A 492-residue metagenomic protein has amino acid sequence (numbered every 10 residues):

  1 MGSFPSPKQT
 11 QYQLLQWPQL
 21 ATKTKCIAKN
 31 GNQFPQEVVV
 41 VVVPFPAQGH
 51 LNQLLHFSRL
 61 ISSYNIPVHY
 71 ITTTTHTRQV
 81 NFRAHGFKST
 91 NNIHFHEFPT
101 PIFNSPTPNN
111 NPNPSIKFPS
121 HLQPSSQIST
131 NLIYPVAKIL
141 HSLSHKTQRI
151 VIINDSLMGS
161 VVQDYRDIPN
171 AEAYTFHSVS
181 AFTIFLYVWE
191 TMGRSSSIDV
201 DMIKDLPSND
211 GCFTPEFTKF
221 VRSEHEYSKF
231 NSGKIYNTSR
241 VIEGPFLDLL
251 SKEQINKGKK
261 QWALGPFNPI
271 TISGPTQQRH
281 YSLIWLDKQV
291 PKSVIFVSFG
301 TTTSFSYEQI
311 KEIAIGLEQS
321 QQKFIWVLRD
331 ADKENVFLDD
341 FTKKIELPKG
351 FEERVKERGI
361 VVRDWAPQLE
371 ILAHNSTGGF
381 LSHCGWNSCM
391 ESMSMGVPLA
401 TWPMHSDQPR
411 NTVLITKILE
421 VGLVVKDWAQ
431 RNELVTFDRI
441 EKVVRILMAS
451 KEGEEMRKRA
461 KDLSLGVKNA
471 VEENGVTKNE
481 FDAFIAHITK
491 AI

Functional and structural regions predicted by a protein language model:
G2-R240, G244-V294, S298-I492: Glycosyltransferase specificity loop/lid
